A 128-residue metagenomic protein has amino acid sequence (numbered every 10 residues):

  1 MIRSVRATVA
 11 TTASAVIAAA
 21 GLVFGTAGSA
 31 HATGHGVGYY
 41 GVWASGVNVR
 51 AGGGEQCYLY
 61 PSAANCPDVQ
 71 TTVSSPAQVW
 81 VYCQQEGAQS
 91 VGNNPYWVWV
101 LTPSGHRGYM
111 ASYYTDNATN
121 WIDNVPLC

Functional and structural regions predicted by a protein language model:
M1-Y39: N-terminal prepro-regions of secreted/extracellular proteins
R6, H31, G54-Q56, E86 (+1 more regions): Generic "edge-of-domain/loop-turn" microfeature
T8, A32-A64, T72-S75, I122-C128: SH3-family beta-barrel domains
S14-A15, G21, H35, V47 (+5 more regions): Residue-level marker of intrinsically disordered, low-complexity segments enriched for small/polar residues
S29, A44-S45, Y114, T119: Short linear sequence elements within intrinsically disordered, low-complexity coil regions
T71-T119: SH3/SH3-like beta-barrel superfamily modules
